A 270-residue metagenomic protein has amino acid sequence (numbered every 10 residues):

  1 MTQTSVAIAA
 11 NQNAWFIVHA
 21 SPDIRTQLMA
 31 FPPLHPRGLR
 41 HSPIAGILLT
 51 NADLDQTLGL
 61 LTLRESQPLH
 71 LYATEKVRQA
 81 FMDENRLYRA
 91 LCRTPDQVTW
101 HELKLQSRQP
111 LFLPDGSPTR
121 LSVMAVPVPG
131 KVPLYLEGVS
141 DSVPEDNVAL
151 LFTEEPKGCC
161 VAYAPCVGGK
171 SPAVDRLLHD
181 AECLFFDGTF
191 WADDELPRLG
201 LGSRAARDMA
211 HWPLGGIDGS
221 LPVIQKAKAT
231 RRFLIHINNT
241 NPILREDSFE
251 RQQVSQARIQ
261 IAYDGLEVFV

Functional and structural regions predicted by a protein language model:
M1-P33, E102-L177, D264-V270: Core dinuclear metal-dependent hydrolase active-site scaffold
T2, N13-A73: Active-site metal-binding motif and surrounding structural segment of the metallo-beta-lactamase
I17-S21, P43-D55, T74, V161-V167 (+3 more regions): Active-site neighborhood of phospho(di)ester-bond hydrolases with catalytic His/Asp-centered motifs
Q27-M29, L58-L60, M82-D83, Y135 (+3 more regions): Short glycine-/acidic-enriched loop or helix-start segments at secondary-structure transitions that form or flank
S42, A52, D96, T119-L121 (+3 more regions): Structured loop/turn residues at beta-strand edges in well-structured enzyme cores
L61-R89, P95-W100: Long, hydrophobic, well-ordered secondary-structure blocks that form the structural core and pocket-lining surfaces
Q97-W100, V123, I259: Generic structural signal for residues in well-ordered beta-strands
E145-N147, P156-C160, G168-G265: Cap/insert and terminal regions of metallo-dependent hydrolase folds
